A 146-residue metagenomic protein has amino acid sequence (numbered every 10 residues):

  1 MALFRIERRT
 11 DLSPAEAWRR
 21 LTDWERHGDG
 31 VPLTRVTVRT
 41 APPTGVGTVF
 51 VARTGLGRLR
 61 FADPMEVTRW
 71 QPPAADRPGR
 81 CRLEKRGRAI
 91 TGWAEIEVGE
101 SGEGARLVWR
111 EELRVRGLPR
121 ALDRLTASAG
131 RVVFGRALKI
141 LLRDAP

Functional and structural regions predicted by a protein language model:
M1-G45: Hydrophobic ligand-binding cavity/cleft-lining segments
A2, L12, A52, L83 (+1 more regions): Residue-level detector of alpha-helix boundaries and kinks
E7-D11, E66, E97: Generic structural detector for well-ordered beta-strands
L12, A62, V132-R136: Generic recognition of short, well-ordered alpha-helical interface segments
R19-R26, A127, K139, R143: Short, intrinsically disordered, mixed-charge
G28, V38-G87, W93, S101 (+1 more regions): Glycine-rich portal/gate segments that line the openings of hydrophobic small-molecule binding cavities
R82-R136: Beta-strand/loop substructures that line and gate deep hydrophobic ligand-binding cavities in soluble
